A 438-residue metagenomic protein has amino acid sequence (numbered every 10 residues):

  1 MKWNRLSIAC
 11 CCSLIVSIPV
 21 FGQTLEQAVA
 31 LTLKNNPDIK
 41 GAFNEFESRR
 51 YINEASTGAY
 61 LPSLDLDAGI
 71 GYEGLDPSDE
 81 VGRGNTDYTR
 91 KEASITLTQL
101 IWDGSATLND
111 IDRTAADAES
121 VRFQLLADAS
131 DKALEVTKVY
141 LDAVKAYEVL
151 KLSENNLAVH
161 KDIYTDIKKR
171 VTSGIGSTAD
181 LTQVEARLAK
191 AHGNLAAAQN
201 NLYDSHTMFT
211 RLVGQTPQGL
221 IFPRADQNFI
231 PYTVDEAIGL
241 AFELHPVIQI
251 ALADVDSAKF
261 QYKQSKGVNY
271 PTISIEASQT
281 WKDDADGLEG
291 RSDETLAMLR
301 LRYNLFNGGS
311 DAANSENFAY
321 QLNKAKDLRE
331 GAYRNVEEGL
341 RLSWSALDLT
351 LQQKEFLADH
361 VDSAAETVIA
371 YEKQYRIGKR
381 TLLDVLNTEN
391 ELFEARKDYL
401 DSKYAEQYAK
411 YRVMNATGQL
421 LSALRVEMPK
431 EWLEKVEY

Functional and structural regions predicted by a protein language model:
M1-C10: Bacterial N-terminal signal peptides that target proteins for export
K2, D131-L240, D254, S343-A346 (+4 more regions): Periplasmic alpha-helical coiled-coil/stalk elements that build and connect Gram-negative outer-membrane
A9-P19: Bacterial N-terminal signal peptides
F21-G69, I101, S177, T216-D256 (+6 more regions): Bacterial Sec-pathway N-terminal export signals of envelope proteins
K40, S63-Y88, T98-A127, Q249 (+3 more regions): Small/polar (Gly/Ser/Thr/Ala-rich) solvent-exposed segments that form structured loops/beta-strands/short helices used
G41-S56, D128, K132-S153, D162 (+5 more regions): Amphipathic alpha-helical coiled-coil segments
G74, D398-Y438: Acidic, low-complexity, intrinsically disordered peripheral segments
R90-E92, K138, Q183, E236 (+2 more regions): Transmembrane beta-barrel architecture of outer-membrane proteins
